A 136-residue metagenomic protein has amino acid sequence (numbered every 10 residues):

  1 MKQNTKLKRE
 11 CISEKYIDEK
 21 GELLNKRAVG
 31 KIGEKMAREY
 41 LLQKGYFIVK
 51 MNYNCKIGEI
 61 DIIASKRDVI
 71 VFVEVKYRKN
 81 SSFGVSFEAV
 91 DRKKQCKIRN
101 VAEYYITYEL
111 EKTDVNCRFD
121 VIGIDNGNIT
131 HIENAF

Functional and structural regions predicted by a protein language model:
K2-S13, I17-K50: Acidic-basic catalytic patches of nuclease active cores, encompassing PD-(D/E)XK and other metal-cofactor nuclease
K6, E19, Y77-N126: Catalytic cores of nucleic-acid endonucleases
R9-I12, N54, N126-I129: Basic, glycine-rich
L41, I62-S82, I98: Conserved catalytic cores of phosphodiester-cleaving nucleases, focusing on short active-site segments
F47-I70: Active-site metal-binding core of divalent-cation-utilizing nuclease and nuclease-like domains
I57, I70-F72, N116, G127-I129: Structural motif
I124-F136: Short, low-complexity, polybasic intrinsically disordered segments
